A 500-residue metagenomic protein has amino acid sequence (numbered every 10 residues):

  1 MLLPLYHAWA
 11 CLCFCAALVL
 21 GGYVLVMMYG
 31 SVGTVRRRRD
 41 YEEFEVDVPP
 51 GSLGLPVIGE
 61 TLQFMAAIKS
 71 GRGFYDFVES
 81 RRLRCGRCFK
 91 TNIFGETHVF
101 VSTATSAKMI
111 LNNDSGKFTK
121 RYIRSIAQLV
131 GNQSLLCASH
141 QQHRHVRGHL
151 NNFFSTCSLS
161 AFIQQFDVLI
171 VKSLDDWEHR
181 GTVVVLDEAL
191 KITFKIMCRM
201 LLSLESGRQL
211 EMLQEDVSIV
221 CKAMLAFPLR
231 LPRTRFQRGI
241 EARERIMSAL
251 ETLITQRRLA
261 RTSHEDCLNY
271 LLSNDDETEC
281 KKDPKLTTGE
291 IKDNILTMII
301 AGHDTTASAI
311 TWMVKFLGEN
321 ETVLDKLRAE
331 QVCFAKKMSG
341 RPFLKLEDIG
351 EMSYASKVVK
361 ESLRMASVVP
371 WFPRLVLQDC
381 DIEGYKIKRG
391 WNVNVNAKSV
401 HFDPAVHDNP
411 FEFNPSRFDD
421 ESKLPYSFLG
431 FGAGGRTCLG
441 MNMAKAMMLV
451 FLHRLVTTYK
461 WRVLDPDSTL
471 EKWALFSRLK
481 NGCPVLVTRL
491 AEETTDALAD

Functional and structural regions predicted by a protein language model:
M1-V24, P49, R82, I170 (+8 more regions): Cytochrome P450 proximal C-terminal region
L2-H145, S160, Q164-K172, Q378: N-terminal membrane-proximal hinge/A-helix region immediately C-terminal to the signal-anchor transmembrane segment
L2-Y23, N92-V99, C157-V168, W177-R199 (+7 more regions): Cytochrome P450
C15-V26, G95-K108, N132, H149 (+6 more regions): Hydrophobic mid-domain F-helix/FG-region of cytochrome P450s
L62-G86, E241-S248, T252, R341-E383 (+2 more regions): Conserved cytochrome P450 K-helix E-x-x-R motif and the immediately C-terminal K′/meander segment
S155-C157, H179, E241-I310, G340-D348 (+3 more regions): Conserved cytochrome P450 catalytic core segment spanning the I/J/K helices
T305-V323, R328-E330, N442-T457: Cytochrome P450 catalytic-core helices
V395-E421: Conserved cytochrome P450 K-helix/beta-meander segment immediately N-terminal to the heme-binding cysteine loop
